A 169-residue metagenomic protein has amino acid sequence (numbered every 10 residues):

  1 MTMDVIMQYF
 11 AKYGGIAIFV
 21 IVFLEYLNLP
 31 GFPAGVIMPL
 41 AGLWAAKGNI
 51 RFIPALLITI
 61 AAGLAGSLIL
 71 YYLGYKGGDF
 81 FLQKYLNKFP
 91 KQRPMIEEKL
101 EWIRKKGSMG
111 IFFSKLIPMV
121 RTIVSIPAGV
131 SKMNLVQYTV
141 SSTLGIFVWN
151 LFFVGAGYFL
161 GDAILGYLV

Functional and structural regions predicted by a protein language model:
M1-F19, G48-I126, V130-T139, G155-V169: Membrane-interfacial helix-loop-helix
F19-M38, F113-K115: Transmembrane alpha-helix interface/packing and boundary motifs in multi-pass membrane proteins, characterized by
E25, G42-L43, F153, G157: Structural signal for membrane-spanning alpha-helices in multi-pass inner-membrane proteins, emphasizing helix cores
P33, M119-I123, T143, F147 (+1 more regions): Hydrophobic alpha-helical transmembrane bundles that constitute the permease/transmembrane domains of multi-pass
A34-L43, I123-S131: Re-entrant/interfacial helical elements at transmembrane boundaries that shape and gate the permeation pathway
G42-N49, W149: Small-residue-rich segments of transmembrane alpha-helices in multi-pass membrane proteins, especially helix faces
